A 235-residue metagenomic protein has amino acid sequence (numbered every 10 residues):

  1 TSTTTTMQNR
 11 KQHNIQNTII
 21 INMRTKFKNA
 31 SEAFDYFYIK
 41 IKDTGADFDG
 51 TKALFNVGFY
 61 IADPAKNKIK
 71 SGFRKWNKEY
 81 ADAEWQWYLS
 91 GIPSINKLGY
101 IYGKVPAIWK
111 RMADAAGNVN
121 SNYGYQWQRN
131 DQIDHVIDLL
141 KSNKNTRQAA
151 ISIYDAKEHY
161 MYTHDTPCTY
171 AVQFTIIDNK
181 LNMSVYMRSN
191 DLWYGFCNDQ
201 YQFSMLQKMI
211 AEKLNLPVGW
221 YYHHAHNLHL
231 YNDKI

Functional and structural regions predicted by a protein language model:
R10, N17-I235: Terminal, non-catalytic protein-protein interaction segments that mediate quaternary/complex assembly
